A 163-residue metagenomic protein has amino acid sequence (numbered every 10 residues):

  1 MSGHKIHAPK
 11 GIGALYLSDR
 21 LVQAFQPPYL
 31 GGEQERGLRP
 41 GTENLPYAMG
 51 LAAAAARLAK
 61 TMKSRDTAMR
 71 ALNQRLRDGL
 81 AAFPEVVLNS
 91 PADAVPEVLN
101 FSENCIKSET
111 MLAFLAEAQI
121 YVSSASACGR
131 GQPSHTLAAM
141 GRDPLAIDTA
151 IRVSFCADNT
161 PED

Functional and structural regions predicted by a protein language model:
M1-D163: Pyridoxal 5′-phosphate
